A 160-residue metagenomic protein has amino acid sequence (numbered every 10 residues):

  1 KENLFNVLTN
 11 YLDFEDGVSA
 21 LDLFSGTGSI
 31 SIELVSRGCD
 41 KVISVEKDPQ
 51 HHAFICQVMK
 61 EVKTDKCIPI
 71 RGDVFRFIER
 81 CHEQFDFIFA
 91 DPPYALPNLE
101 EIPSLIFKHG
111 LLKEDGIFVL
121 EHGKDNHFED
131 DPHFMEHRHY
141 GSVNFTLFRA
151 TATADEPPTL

Functional and structural regions predicted by a protein language model:
K1-L160: Class I S-adenosyl-L-methionine-dependent methyltransferase catalytic core
